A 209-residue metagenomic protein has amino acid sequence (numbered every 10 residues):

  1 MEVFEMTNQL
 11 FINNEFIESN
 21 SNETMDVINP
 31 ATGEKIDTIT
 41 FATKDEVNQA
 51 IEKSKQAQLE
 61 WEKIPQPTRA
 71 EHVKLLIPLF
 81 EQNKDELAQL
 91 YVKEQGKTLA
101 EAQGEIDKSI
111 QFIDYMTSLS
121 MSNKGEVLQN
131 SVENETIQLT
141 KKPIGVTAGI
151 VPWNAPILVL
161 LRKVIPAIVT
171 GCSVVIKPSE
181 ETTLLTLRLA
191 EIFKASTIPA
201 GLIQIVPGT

Functional and structural regions predicted by a protein language model:
M1-T38, E71, L75, G125-I150: Terminal low-complexity tails and localization/encapsulation signals of metabolic enzymes
F11-I12, D26-N29, K35-Q49, T197-V206: Histidine- and aromatic-rich ligand-binding microenvironments
N20, L90, T197: Residues that scaffold the ATP/ADP-binding catalytic core of kinase and kinase-like folds
N20, V47, K84, A102 (+2 more regions): Alpha-helix N-cap/helix-start motif
I36-N123: Glycine-rich loop-to-alpha-helix module at the N-terminal edge of alpha/beta enzyme cores
G125-T209: Rossmann-like NAD(P) dinucleotide-binding subdomain of oxidoreductase/dehydrogenase enzymes
